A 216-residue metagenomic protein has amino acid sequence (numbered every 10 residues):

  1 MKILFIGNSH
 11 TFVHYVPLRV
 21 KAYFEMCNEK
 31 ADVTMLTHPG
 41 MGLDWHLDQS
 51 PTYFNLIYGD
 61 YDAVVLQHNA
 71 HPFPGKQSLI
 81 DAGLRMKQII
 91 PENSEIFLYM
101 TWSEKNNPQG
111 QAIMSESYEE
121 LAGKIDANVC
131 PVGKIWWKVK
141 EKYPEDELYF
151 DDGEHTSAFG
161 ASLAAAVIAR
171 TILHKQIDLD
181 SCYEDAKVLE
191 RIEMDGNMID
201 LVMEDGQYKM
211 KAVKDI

Functional and structural regions predicted by a protein language model:
K2-I6, H10-L84, E92, K105: Conserved SGNH/GDSL esterase-like catalytic core that processes O-acyl groups on lipids and polysaccharides
I3, E95, E190-I192: Short non-domain terminal segments
P17, K21, S115, E119 (+4 more regions): Generic detector of well-ordered alpha-helical segments enriched in charged/polar residues, highlighting helical
D32-M41, K124-C130, D152-G153, G206-K209: Short, exposed beta-strand "edge-strand" segments with a Pro/Gly-rich flavor and a Y/T-containing core
Y53-A158, S162, A166-I172, Q176-D180: Alpha-helical cap/lid subdomain in secreted, periplasmic, or secretory-pathway luminal O-acyl-processing enzymes
V167-I216: Conserved catalytic region of serine esterases and O-acyltransferases that act on ester linkages in lipids
